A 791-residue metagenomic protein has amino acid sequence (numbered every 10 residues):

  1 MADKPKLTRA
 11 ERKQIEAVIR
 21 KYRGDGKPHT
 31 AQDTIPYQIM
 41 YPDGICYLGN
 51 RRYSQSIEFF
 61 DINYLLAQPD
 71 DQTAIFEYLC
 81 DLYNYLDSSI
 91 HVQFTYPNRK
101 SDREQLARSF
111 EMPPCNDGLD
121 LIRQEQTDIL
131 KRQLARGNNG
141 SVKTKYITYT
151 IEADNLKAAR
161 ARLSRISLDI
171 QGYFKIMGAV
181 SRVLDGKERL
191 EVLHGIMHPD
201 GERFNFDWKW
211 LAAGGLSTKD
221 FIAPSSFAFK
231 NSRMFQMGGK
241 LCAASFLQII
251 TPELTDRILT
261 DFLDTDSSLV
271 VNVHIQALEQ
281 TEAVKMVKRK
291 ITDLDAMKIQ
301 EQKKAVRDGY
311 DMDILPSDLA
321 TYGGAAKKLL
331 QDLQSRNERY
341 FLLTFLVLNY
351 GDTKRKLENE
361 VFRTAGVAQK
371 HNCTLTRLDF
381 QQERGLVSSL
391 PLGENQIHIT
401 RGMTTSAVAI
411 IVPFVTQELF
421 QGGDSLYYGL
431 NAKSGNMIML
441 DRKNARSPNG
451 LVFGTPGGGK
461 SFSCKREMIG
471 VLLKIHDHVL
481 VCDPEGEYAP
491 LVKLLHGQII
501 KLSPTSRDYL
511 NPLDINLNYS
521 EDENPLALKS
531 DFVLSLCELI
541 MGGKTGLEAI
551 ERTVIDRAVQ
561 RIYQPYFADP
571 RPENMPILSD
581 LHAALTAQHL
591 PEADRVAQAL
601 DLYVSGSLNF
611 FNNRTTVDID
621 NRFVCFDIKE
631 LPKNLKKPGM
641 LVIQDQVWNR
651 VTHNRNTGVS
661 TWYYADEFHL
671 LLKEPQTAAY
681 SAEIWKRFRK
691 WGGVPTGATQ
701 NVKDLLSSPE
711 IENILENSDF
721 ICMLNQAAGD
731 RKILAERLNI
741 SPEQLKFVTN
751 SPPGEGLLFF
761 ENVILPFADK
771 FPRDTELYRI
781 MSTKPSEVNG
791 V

Functional and structural regions predicted by a protein language model:
A2-V415: Extended, folded cores of ATP/NTP-driven motor/assembly subunits in large transport and secretion machines
I62-N63, P69-S88, T95, R99 (+13 more regions): P-loop NTPase motor domains
V452: Hydrophobic anchor at the beta1->P-loop junction of P-loop NTPases
K460: Conserved lysine of the Walker
S463: Hydrophobic positions on the alpha1 helix immediately C-terminal to the Walker A/P-loop
G470-L480: Post-Walker A helix-loop "phosphate-sensing" segment adjacent to the P-loop in P-loop NTPases
H496-I500, E710-M723: A short helix-turn-beta junction within AAA+ P-loop NTPase domains corresponding to the substrate/partner-engaging
L738-V791: Conserved P-loop NTPase
